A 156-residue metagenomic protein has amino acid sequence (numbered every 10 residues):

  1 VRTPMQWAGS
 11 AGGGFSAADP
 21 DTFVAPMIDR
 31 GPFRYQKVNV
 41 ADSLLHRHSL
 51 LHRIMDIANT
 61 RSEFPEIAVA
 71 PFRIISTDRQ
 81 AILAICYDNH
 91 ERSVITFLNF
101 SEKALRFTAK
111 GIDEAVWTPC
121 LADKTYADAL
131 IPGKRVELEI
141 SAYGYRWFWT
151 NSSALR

Functional and structural regions predicted by a protein language model:
V1-V94, F100-F107, G111: Loop/helix patches that line or flank the sugar-binding groove of alpha-linked glycan CAZymes
G12-G13, T125-A127, Y145: A short acidic, often aromatic-flanked loop/helix-cap motif at beta-alpha or helix-coil junctions that lines enzyme
T96-F97, W147: Structured core elements
L98, A127-L130: A conserved amphipathic helix/loop scaffold that creates a polar/acidic microenvironment used either to coordinate
L98-N99, Y143: Active-site beta-strand/loop signature of hydrolases that rely on acidic residues for catalysis
A104-Y126: Beta-strand-rich binding/interaction modules
L130-R156: C-terminal beta-strand-rich structural cap/linker in extracellular carbohydrate-active enzymes
